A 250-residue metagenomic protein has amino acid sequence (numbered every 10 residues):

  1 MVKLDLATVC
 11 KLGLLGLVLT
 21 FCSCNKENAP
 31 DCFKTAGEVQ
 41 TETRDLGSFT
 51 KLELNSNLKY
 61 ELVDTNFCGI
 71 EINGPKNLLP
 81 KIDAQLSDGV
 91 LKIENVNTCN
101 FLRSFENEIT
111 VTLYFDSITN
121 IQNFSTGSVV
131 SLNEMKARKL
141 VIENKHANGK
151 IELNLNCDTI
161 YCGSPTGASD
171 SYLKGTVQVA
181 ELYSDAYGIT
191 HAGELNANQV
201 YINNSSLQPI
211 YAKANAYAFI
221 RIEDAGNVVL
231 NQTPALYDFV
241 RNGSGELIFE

Functional and structural regions predicted by a protein language model:
L4-A7, L12, C24-N77, V96-Y114 (+2 more regions): Short acidic/polar N-terminal linker immediately downstream of export determinants
T50-L62, V111, I118-E250: Extended, compositionally simple hydrophobic/Ser/Thr-rich segments that build repetitive fibrous architectures
N55, I82-L86: Solvent-exposed adhesion/ligand-recognition segments of exported proteins
S87-D88, F124: A short, structured loop/turn motif at beta-sheet edges
D88-V96: Short carbohydrate-recognition loop motifs
